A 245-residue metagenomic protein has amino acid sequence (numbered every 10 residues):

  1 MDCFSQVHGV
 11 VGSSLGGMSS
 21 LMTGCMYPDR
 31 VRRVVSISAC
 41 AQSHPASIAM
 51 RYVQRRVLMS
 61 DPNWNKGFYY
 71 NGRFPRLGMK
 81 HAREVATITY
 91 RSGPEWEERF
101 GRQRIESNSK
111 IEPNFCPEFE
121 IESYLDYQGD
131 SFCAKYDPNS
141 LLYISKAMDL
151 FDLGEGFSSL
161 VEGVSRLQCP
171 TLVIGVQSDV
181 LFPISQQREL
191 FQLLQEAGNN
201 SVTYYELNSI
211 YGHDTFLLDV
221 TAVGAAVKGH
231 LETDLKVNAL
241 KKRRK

Functional and structural regions predicted by a protein language model:
M1-G9, M18, P28: Conserved acidic catalytic loop of the alpha/beta-hydrolase fold
G17-P28, V34: Short glycine-enriched nucleophile-adjacent loop and the immediately C-terminal alpha-helix near the catalytic center
R30, S36-S131: Alpha/beta-hydrolase-fold enzymes
Y127-Q128, Y143-G163: Active-site nucleophile elbow and catalytic-triad environment of alpha/beta-hydrolase enzymes
S131, M148-F151, Q177-F182: Acidic catalytic loop of the alpha/beta-hydrolase fold
G156-V161, C169, P183-L194: Short alpha-helix in the alpha/beta-hydrolase fold that links the catalytic acid
L167, V173-G175, D179: Short beta-strand/loop motif that positions the catalytic acidic residue of the alpha/beta-hydrolase fold
R188-K245: Catalytic active-site module of serine/aspartate enzymes centered on a nucleophile-bearing elbow/loop
